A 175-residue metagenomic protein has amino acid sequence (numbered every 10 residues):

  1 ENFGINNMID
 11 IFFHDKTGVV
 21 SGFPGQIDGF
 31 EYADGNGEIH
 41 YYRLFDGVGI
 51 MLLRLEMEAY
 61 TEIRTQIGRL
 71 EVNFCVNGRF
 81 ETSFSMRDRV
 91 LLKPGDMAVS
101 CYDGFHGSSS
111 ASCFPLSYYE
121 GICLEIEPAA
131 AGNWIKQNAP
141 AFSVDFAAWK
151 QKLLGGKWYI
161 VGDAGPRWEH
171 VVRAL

Functional and structural regions predicted by a protein language model:
E1-Q26: Short Lys/Arg-enriched alpha/beta "domain-start" segment
N2, N6-N7, N36, N73 (+3 more regions): Detector for Asparagine
D10-I11, G25-Q26, F80-T82, S143-A147: Short hydrophobic/aromatic-rich motifs at helix boundaries and adjacent loops
G18-E120: N-terminal functional module of multi-domain proteins
S83, V90-L175: Alpha-helical bundle regulatory/interaction domains
